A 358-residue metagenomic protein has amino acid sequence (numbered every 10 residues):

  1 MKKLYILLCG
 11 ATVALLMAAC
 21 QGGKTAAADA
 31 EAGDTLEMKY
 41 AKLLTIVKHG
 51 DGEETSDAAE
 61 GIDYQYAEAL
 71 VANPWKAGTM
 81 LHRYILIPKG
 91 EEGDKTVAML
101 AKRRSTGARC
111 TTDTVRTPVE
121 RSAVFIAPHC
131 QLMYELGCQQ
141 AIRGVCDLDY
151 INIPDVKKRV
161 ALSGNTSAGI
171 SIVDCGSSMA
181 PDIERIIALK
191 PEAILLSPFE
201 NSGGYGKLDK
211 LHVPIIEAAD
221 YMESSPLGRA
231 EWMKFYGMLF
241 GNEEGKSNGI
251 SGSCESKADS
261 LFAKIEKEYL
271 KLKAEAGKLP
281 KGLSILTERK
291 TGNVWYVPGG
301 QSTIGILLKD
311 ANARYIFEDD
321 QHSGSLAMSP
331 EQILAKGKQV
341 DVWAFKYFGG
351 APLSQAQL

Functional and structural regions predicted by a protein language model:
M1-A28: Bacterial Sec-dependent N-terminal signal peptides
C20-L358: N-terminal ligand-binding lobe of clamshell/alpha-beta domains
